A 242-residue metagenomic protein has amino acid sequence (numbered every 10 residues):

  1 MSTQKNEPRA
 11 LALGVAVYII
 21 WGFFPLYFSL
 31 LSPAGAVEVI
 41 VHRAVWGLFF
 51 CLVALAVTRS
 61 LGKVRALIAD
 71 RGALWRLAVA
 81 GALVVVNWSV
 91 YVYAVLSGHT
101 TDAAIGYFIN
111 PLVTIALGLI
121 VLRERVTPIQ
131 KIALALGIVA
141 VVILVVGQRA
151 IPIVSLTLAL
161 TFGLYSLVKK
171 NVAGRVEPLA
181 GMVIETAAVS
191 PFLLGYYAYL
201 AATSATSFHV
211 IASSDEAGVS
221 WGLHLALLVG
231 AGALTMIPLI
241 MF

Functional and structural regions predicted by a protein language model:
M1-A16, F49-L77, P128, V176-L179 (+2 more regions): Membrane-interface interhelical linkers
M1-E38, V142-N171: Glycine-/small-residue-enriched transmembrane alpha-helix faces in small-molecule transporters and effluxers
G14, E38-C51, Y93-L112, A150-T161 (+1 more regions): Structural signature of hydrophobic alpha-helical transmembrane segments
I20-L48, D102, L164-A188, T206-S214: Juxtamembrane helix-loop-helix junctions in multi-pass membrane proteins
G22, L52, G81-S89, P111-A116 (+4 more regions): Hydrophobic/small/kink-forming positions within alpha-helical transmembrane segments of polytopic membrane proteins
C51, I129-V145, L158-F162: Hydrophobic transmembrane alpha-helices of multi-pass small-molecule transport proteins
G62-T101, I143, A233-F242: Specific transmembrane alpha-helical segments of multi-pass solute transporters/efflux pumps, especially DMT/EamA
Y93, N110-I129: C-terminal transmembrane-helix exit sites in multi-pass transporters
